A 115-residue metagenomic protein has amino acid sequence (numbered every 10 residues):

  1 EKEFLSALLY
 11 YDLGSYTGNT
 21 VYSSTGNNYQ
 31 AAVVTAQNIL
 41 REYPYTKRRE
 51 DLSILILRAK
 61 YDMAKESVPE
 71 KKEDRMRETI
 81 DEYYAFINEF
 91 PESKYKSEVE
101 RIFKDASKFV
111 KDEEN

Functional and structural regions predicted by a protein language model:
E1-N115: Acidic, polar-rich low-complexity tracts and alpha-helical solenoid repeat scaffolds
